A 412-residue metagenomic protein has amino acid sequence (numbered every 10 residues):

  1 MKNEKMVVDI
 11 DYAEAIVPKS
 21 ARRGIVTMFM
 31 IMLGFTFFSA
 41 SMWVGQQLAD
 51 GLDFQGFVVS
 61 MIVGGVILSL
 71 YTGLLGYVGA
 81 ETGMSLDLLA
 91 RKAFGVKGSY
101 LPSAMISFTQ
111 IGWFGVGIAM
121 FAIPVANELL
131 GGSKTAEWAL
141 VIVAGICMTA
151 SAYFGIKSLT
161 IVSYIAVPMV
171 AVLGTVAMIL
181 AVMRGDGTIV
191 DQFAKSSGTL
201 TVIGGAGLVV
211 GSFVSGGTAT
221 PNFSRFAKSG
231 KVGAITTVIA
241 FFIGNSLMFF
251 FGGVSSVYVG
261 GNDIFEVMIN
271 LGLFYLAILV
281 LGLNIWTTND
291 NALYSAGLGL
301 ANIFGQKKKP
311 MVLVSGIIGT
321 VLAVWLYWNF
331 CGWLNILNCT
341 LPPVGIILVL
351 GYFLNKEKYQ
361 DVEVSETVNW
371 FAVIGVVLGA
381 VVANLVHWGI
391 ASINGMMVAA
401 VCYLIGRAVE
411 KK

Functional and structural regions predicted by a protein language model:
M1-Q55, T199-A206, R225-G230, V409-K412: Membrane-interface "cap" regions at the ends of multi-pass membrane proteins
I25-S41, A181-R184, F193-S255, I269-D290 (+2 more regions): Hydrophobic, membrane-embedded alpha-helices of multi-pass small-molecule transporters
I31-F35, S103-I106, I118, L129-F154 (+5 more regions): Transmembrane alpha-helical segments of multi-pass small-molecule transport proteins
Q47, G51, G76-Y77, M120-G131 (+4 more regions): Membrane-water interface regions at transmembrane-helix termini and the short interhelical loops of multi-pass membrane
S99-G132, W286-N302, P343: Hydrophobic transmembrane alpha-helices that form the core helical bundles of multi-pass secondary transporters
A122, A139, V143-A144, M148-A181 (+3 more regions): Membrane-interface loop-to-helix entry segments
A152, P168-A194, G205, V209-F213 (+2 more regions): Hydrophobic alpha-helical segments and their helix-loop junctions in multi-pass secondary transporters
G345-K412: C-terminal membrane-solvent junction of multi-pass transporters and transport-like membrane proteins
